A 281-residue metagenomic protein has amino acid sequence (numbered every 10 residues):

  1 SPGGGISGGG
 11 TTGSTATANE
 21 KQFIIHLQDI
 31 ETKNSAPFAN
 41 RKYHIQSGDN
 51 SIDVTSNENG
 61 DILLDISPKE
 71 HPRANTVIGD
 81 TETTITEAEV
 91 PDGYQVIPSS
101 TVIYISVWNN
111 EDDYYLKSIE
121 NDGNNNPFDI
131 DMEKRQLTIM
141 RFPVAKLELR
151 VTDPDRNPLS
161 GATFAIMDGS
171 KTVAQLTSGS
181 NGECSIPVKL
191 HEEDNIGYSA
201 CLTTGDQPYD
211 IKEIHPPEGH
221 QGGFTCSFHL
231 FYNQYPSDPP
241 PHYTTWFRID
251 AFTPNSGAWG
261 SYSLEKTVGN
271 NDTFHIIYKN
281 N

Functional and structural regions predicted by a protein language model:
S1-N281: Solvent-exposed loop/turn and edge beta-strand elements of beta-rich ligand-binding domains
